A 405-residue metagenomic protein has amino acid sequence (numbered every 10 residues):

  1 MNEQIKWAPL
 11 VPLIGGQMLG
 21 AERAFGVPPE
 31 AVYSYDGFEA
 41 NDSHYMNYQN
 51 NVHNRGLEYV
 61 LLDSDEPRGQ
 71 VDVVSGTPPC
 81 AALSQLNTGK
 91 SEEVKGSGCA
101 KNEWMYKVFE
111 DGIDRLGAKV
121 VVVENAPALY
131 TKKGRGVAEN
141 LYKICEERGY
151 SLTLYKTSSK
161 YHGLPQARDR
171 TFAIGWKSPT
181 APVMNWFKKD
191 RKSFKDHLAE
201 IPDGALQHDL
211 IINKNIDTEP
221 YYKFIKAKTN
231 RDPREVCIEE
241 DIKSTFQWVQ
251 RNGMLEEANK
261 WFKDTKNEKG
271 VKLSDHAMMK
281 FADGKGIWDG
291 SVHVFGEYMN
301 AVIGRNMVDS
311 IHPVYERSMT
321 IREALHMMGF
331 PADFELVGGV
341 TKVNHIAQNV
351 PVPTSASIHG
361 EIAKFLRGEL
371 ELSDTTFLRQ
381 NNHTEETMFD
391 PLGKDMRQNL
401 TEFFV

Functional and structural regions predicted by a protein language model:
N2-G117, P127-T131, G136-E139: Core alpha/beta nucleotide-donor-binding catalytic domains of modification enzymes
Q4, R168-R170, E297-M299: Extracellular structured ligand-interaction cores
G15, D42, K107, R135-E139 (+3 more regions): A structural signal for well-ordered alpha-helical segments within the folded catalytic domains of diverse enzymes
E66-V71, L83-I287, S291: Class I S-adenosyl-L-methionine
V74, V108-F109, V121, A173 (+4 more regions): Conserved small-residue
P78, Y130-K133, C145-G149, I362 (+2 more regions): A generic secondary-structure signal for well-formed alpha-helical elements
R234-V405: C-terminal target-recognition/interaction regions appended to catalytic cores
